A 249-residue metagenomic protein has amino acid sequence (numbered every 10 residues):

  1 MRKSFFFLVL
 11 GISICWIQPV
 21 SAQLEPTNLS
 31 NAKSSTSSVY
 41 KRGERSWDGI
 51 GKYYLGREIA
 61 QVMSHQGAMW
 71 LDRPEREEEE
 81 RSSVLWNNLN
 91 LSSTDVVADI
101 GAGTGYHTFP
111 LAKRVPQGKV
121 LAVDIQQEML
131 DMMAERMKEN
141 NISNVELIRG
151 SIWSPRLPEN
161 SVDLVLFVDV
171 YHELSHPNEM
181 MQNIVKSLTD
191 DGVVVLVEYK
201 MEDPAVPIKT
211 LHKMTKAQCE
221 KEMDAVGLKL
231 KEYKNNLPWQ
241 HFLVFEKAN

Functional and structural regions predicted by a protein language model:
F7-W16: Bacterial N-terminal signal peptides
N28-S92, V96: Class I SAM-dependent transferase core
A98-S154: Class I SAM-dependent methyltransferase SAM/SAH-binding core
P155-L164: A short acidic, Gly/Pro-enriched loop at the edge of an enzyme's catalytic core that lines a small-molecule cofactor
D163-P177: A short SAM/SAH-binding and catalytic strip from SAM-dependent methyltransferases
N178-V193: A short glycine-rich, Lys/Arg-flanked "PGG" loop and its adjoining helix->strand segment in the class I
V195-E220: Conserved class I S-adenosyl-L-methionine
K231-N249: Core SAM-dependent methyltransferase catalytic element
